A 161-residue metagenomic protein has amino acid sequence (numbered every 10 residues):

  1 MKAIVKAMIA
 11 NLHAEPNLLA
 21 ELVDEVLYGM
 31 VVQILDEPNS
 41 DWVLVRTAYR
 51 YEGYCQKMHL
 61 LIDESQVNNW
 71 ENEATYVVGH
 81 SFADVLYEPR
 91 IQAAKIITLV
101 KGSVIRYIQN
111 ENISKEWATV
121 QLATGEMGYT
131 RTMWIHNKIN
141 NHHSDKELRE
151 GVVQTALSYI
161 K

Functional and structural regions predicted by a protein language model:
M1-I9, N17, D24-Q33, P38-N39 (+4 more regions): Boundary regions of SH3-family modules and the immediately adjacent low-complexity/disordered segments in eukaryotic
L12, V85-L86, A156: Bulky hydrophobic/aromatic "packing anchor" residues in well-ordered structure
